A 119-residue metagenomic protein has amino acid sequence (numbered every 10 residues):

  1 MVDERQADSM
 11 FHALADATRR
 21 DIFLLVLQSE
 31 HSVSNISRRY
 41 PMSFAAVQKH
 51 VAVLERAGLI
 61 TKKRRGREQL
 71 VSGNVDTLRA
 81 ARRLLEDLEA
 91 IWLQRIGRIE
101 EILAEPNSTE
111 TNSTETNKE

Functional and structural regions predicted by a protein language model:
M1-Q6, L25-R39, F44, V53-R56 (+2 more regions): C-terminal regulatory/oligomerization modules of transcriptional regulators
A13-T18, L78: Short helix-coil-helix linker/hinge
D16, K62-R64: Conserved strand-loop elements at the edges of beta-sheets that form or border functional pockets
R20-I22: Pre-recognition alpha-helix immediately N-terminal to the DNA-recognition helix within helix-turn-helix or winged-helix
R64-L70: Short, Lys/Arg-rich nucleic-acid/phosphate-binding segment
G73: Conserved catalytic core of two-component histidine kinases
